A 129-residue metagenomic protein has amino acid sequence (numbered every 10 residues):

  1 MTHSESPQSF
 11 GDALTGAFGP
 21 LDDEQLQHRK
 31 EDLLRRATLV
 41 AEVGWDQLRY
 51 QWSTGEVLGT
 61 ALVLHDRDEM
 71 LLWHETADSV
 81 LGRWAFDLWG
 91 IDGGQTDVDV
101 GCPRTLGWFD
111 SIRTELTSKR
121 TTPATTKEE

Functional and structural regions predicted by a protein language model:
T2-R49: Short terminal alpha-helical segments
Q8, G16, A41, W52 (+4 more regions): Generic detector of intrinsically disordered, low-complexity, polar/charged segments
D12, P20, W45, E56 (+4 more regions): Intrinsically disordered, low-complexity regions
T15, G59, T126-E128: Generic low-polarity alpha-helical segments
E24-Q27, L71-E129: Polybasic, proline/glycine-rich intrinsically disordered low-complexity segments
D32-G82: Amphipathic alpha-helical interaction modules
